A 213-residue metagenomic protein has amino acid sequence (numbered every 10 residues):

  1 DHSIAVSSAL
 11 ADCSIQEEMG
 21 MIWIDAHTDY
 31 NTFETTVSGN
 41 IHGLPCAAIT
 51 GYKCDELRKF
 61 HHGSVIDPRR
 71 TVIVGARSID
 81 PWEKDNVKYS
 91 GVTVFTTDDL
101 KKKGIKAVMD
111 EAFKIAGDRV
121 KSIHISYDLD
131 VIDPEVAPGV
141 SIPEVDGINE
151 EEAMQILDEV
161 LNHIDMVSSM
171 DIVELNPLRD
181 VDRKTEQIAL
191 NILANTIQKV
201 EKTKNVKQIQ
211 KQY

Functional and structural regions predicted by a protein language model:
D1-Y213: Conserved alpha-helical scaffold segments that buttress catalytic/binding sites
